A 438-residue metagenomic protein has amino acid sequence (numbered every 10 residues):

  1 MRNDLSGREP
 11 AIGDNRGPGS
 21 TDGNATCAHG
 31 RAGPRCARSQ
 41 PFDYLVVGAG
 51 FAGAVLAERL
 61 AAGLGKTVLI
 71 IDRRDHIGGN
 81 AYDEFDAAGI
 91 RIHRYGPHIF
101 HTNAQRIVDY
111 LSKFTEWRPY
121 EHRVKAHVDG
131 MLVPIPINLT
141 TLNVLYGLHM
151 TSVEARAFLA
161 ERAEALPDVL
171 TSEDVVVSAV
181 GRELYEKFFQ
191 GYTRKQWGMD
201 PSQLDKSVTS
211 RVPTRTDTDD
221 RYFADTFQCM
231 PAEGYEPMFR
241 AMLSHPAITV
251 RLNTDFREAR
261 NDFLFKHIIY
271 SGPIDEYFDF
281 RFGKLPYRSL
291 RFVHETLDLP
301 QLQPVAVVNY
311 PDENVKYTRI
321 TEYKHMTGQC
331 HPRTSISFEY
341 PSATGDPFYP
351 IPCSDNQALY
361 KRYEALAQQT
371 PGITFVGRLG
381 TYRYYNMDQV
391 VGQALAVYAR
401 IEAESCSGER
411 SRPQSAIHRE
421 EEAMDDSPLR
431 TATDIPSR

Functional and structural regions predicted by a protein language model:
M1-Y44, A62-G65, M424: Extreme N-terminal leader/targeting segments of oxidoreductases
Y44-I70: N-terminal Rossmann-like FAD-binding beta1-loop-alpha1 element of flavoenzymes
A49, G272-P273: Glycine-rich, N-terminal phosphate-binding loop of Rossmann-like dinucleotide-binding domains
A61-A87: Glycine-rich FAD pyrophosphate-binding loop
A88-R162: Dinucleotide-binding Rossmann-like beta1-alpha1 core, especially the glycine-rich loop that anchors the ADP
D129-H267, S271, F278: Active-site/ligand-binding neighborhood in enzyme catalytic cores
F265-K266, E276-S407: C-terminal segments that line or cap access tunnels to active or ligand-binding sites in enzymes and enzyme-associated
E402-D425, L429-R438: Active-site-proximal substrate-binding core of FAD-dependent oxidoreductases
